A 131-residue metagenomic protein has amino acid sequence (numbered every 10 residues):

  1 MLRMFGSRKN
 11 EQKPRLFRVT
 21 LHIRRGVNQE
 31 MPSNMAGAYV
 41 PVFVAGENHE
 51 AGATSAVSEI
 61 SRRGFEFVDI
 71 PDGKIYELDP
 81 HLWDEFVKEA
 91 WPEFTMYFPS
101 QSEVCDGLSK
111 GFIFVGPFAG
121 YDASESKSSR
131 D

Functional and structural regions predicted by a protein language model:
L2-Y39, E47-R63, V68-I70, K74-D131: Long, contiguous binding/interaction regions
